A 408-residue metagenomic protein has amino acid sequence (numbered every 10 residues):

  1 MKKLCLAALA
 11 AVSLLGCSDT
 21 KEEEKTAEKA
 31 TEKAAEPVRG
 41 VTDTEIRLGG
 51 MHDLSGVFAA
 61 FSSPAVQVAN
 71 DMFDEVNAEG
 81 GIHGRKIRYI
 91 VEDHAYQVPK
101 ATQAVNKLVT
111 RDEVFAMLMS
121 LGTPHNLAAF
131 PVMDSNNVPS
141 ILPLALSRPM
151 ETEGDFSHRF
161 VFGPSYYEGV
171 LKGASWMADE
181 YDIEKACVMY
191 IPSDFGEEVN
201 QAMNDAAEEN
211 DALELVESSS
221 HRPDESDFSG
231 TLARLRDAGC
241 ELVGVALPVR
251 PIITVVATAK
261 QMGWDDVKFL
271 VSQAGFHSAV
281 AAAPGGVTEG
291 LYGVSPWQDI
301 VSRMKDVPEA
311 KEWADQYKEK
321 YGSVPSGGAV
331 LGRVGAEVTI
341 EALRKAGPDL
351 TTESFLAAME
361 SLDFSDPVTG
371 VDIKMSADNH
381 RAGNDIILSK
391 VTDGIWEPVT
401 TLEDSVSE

Functional and structural regions predicted by a protein language model:
C17-K21: Bacterial signal peptide processing site
T26-G50, G81-K86, A178-E184, D349: Immediate post-signal peptide segment of exported/extracytoplasmic ligand-binding proteins
A34, A60-Q67, E75-M150, H221-F228 (+1 more regions): Beta-alpha junction/loop-to-helix N-cap segments that form part of ligand/metal-binding clefts
A34-A69, E92-P99, L121-G122, M189-E198 (+3 more regions): Extracytoplasmic "Venus flytrap"
A101, V161-K185, S226-S229, I252 (+4 more regions): Hydrophobic alpha-helical segments within soluble ligand-binding/sensing domains
E113-S218, K268-G293: Extracytoplasmic ligand/sensor domains, especially the bilobed periplasmic-binding protein
A259-G332, P398, L402-V406: Extracellular/periplasmic periplasmic-binding protein-like sensory domains
E319-A329, I340-W396: Segments of small-molecule ligand-sensing domains
